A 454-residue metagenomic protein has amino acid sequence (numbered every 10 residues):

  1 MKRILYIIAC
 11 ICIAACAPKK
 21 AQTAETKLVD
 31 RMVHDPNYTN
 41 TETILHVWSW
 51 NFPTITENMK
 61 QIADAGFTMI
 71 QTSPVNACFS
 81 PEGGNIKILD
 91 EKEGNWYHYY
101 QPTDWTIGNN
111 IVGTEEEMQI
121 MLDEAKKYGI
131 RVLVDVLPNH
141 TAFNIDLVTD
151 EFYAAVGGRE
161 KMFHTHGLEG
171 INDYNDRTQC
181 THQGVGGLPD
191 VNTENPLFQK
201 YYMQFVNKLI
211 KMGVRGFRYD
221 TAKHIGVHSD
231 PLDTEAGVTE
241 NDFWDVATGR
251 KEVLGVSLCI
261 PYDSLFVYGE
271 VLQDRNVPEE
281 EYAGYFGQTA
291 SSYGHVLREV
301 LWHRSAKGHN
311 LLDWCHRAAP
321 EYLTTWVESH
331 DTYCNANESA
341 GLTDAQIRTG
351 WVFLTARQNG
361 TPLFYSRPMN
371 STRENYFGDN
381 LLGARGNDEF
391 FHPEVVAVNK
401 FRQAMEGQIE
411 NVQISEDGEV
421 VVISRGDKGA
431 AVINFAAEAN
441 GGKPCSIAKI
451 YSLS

Functional and structural regions predicted by a protein language model:
K2-I7: Sec-dependent signal peptide recognition, specifically the positively charged N-region followed immediately by
A14-A15: C-terminal motif of bacterial Sec signal peptides marking the signal peptidase cleavage site
K20-W48, T54-D64, A154-Y174: N-terminal carbohydrate-binding accessory modules
A24-N40, E57-A63, P74, F79-Y100 (+3 more regions): Active-site-proximal helices and loops of the catalytic beta/alpha 8
Y38-E42, C78-I120, A154-N192: Aromatic- and acidic-residue-enriched carbohydrate-binding clefts of CAZyme catalytic domains
S49-T56, V112, E116, N192-P196 (+4 more regions): Soluble non-cytosolic domains of exported or imported proteins
F52-I55, Q61-I70, E117-I130, V136 (+3 more regions): An active-site-proximal structural segment forming one wall of the substrate-binding cleft that immediately precedes
N110, E116, T141-A142, V227: Short N-terminal helix/helix-N-cap motif within the alpha/beta-hydrolase-1
